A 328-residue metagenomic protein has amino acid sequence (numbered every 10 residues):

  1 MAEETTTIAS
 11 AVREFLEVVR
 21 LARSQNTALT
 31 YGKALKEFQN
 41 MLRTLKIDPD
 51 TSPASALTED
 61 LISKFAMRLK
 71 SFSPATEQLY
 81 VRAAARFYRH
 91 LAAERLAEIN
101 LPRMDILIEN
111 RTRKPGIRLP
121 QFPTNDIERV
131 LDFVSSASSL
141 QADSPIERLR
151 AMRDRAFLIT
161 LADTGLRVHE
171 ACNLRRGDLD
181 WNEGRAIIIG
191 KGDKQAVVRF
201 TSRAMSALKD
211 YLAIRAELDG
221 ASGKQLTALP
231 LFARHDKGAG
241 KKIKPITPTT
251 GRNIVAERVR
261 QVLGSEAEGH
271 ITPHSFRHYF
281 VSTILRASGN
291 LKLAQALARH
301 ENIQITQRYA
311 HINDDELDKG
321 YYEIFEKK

Functional and structural regions predicted by a protein language model:
M1-K328: Conserved catalytic core of the tyrosine transesterase superfamily
